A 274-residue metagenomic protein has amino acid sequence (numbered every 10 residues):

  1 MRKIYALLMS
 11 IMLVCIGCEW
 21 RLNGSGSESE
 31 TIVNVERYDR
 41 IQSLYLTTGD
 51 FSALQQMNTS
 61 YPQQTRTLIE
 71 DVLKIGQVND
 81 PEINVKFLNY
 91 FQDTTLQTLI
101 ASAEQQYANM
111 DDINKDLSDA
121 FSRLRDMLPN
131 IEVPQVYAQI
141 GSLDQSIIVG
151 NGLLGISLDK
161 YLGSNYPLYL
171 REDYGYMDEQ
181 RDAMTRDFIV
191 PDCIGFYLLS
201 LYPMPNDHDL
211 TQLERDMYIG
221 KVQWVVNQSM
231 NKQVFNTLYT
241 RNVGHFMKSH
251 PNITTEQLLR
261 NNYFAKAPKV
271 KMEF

Functional and structural regions predicted by a protein language model:
M1-R2, W20: Short, intrinsically disordered low-complexity segments
R2-M9: Sec-dependent signal peptide recognition, specifically the positively charged N-region followed immediately by
S10-I11, P134: Exposed boundary/loop context
V14-G17: C-terminal motif of bacterial Sec signal peptides marking the signal peptidase cleavage site
E19-N89: N-terminal mature-domain "stem" immediately C-terminal to a signal peptide or N-terminal signal-anchor/transmembrane
K86-F274: Acidic/His-rich structured neighborhood in mature extracellular/periplasmic domains
